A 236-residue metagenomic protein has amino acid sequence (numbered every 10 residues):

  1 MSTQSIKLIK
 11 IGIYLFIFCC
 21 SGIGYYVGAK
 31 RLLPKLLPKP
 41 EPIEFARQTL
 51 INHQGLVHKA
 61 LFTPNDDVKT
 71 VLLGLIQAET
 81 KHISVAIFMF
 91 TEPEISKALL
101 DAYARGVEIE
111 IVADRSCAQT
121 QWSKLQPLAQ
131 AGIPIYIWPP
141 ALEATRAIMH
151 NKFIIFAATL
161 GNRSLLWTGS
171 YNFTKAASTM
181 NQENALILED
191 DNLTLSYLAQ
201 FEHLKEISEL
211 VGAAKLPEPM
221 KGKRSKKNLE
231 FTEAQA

Functional and structural regions predicted by a protein language model:
M1-F18: Membrane-penetrating hydrophobic segments
G12-Y14, G24-A78, T91-A236: HKD-type phospholipase D/PLD-like phosphodiesterase module
F88: Active-site beta-loop-alpha junctions enriched in small/polar residues
